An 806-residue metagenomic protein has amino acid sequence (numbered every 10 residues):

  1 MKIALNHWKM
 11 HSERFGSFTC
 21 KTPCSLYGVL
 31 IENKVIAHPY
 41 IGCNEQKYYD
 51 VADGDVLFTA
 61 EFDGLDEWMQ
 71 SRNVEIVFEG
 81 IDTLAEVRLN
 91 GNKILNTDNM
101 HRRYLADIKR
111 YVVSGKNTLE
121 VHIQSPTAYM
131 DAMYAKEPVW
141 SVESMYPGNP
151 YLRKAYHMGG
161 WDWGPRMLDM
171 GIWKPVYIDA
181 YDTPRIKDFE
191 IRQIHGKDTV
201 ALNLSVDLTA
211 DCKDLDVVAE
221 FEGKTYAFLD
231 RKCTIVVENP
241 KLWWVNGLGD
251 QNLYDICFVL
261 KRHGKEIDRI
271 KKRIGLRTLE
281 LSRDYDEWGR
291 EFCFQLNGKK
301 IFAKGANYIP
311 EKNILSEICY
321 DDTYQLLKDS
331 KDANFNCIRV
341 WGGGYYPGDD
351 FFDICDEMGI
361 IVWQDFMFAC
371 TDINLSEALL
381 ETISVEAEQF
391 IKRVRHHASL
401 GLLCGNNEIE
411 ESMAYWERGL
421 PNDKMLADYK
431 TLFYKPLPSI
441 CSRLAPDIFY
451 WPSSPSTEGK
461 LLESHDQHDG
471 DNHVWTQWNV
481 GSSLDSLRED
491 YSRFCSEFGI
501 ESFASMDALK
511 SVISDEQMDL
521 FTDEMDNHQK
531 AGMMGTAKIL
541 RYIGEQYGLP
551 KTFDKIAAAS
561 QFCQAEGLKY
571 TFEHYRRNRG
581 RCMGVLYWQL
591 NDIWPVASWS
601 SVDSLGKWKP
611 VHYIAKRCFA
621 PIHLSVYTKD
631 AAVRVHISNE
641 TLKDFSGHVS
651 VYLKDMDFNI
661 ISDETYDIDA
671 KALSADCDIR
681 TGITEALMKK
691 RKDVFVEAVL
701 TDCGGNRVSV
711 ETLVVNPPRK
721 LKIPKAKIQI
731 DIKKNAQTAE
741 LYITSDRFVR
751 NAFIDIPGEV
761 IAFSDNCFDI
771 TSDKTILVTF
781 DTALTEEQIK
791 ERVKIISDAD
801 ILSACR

Functional and structural regions predicted by a protein language model:
M1-C337, H468, R577-N578, C582 (+2 more regions): Secreted/periplasmic carbohydrate-active enzymes, especially glycoside hydrolases
S12, L168-G171, S439-S442, W451-L461 (+3 more regions): Substrate-binding clefts and catalytic carboxylate motifs of secreted carbohydrate-active enzymes
M100, D162-P165, W244-V245, N307-Y320 (+5 more regions): The substrate-binding groove and active-site-proximal loops of carbohydrate-active enzymes, especially glycoside
I301, A333-I338, D356-I361, H396-G401 (+2 more regions): Loop/turn elements at helix/coil->beta-strand transitions in domains of secreted/extracellular proteins
K304-A306, I338-V340, V362-Q364, F494-S496 (+1 more regions): Hydrophobic faces of well-ordered beta-strands that scaffold small-molecule active sites in alpha/beta enzyme cores
D329-S330, C355, V394, Y575: Generic structural signal for hydrophobic
C337-I383, S464-G481: Aromatic-lined substrate-binding rim segments of carbohydrate-active enzymes
L375-K460: Active-site neighborhood of glycoside hydrolase catalytic domains
